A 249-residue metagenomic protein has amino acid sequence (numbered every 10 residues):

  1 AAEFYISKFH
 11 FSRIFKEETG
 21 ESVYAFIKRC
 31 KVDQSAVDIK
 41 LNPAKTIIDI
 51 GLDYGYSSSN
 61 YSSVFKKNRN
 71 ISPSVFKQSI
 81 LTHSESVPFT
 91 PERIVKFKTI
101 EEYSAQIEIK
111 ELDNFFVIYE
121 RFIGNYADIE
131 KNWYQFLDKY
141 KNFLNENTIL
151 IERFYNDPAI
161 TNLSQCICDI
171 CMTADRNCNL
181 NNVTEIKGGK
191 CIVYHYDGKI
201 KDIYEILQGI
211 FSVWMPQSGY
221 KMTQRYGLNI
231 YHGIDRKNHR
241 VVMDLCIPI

Functional and structural regions predicted by a protein language model:
A1-A2, G51: The alpha-helix within a helix-turn-helix
E3, I14: Short, basic/aromatic recognition patches that contact phosphate-bearing ligands
F9, E21-A25, R29, D33 (+3 more regions): A solvent-exposed interaction/effector surface
